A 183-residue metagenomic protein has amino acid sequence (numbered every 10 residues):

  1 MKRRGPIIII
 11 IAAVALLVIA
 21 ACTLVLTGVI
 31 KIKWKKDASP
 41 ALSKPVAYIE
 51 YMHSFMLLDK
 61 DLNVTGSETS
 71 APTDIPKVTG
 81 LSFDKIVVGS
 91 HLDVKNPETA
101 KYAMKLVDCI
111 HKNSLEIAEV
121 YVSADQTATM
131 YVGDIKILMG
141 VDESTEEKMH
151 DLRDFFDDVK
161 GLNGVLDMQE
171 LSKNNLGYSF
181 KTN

Functional and structural regions predicted by a protein language model:
K2-N183: Charged, solvent-exposed interaction patches on well-folded alpha/beta domains that mediate macromolecular contacts
